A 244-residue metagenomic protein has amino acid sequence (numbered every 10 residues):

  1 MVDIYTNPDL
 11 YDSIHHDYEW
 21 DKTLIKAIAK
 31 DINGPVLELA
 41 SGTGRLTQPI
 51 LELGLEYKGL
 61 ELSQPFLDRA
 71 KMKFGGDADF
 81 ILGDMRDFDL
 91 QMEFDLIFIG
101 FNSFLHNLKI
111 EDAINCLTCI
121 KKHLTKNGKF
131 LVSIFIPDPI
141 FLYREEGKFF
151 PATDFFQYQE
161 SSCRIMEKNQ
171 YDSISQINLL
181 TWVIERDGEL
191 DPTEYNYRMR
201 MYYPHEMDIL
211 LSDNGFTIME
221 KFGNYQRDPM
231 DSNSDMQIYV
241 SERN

Functional and structural regions predicted by a protein language model:
M1-G34: Conserved class I S-adenosyl-L-methionine
N33-G42: Conserved class I S-adenosyl-L-methionine
Q48-D87: Class I SAM-dependent methyltransferase SAM/SAH-binding core
R86-L96: A short acidic, Gly/Pro-enriched loop at the edge of an enzyme's catalytic core that lines a small-molecule cofactor
D95-E111: A short SAM/SAH-binding and catalytic strip from SAM-dependent methyltransferases
I114-K126: A short glycine-rich, Lys/Arg-flanked "PGG" loop and its adjoining helix->strand segment in the class I
L131-E206: SAM-dependent methyltransferase
R198-N244: C-terminal lobe and adjacent flexible extensions of AdoMet/dcAdoMet transferase-like proteins
